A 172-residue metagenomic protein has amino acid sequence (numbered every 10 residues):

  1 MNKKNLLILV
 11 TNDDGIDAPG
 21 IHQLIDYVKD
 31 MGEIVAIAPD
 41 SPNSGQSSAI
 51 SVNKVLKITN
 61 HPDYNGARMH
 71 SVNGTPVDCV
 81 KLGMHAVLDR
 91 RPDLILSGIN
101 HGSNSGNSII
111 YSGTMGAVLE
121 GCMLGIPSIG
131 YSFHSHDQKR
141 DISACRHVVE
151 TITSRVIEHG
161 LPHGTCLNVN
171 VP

Functional and structural regions predicted by a protein language model:
N2-T11, P19-A86, R90-R91: A cross-family phosphate/adenosyl-ligand binding-site feature
T11, I37-P39, S97-N100, Y131-S132 (+1 more regions): Short beta-strand segments
D14: Active-site metal-binding loops of divalent metal-dependent hydrolases
L94: Short, Asp-centered acidic motifs that coordinate Mg2+ and/or phosphate in catalytic or ligand-binding sites
S103-S112: Glycine/threonine-rich flexible loop motifs
A117-G121: Hydrophobic/aromatic ligand-binding patch that stacks against planar heteroaromatic rings of cofactors or nucleotides
C122-A144: Glycine-rich phosphate/pyrophosphate-binding loops and their adjacent beta-strand/loop elements at enzyme active sites
S143-P172: Electrostatically charged, flexible surface regions
